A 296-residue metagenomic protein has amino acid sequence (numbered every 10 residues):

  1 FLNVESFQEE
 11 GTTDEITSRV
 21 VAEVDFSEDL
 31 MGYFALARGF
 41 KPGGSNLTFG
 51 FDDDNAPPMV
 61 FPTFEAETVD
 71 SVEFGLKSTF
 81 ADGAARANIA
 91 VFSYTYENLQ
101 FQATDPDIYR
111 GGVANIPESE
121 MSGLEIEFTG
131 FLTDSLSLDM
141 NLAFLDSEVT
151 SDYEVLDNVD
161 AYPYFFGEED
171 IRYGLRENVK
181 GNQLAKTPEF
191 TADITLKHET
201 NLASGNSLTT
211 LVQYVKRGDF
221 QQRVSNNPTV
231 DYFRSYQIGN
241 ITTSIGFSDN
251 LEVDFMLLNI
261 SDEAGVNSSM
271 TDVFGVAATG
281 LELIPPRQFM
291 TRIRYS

Functional and structural regions predicted by a protein language model:
F1-G11, G44-T63, F101-A114, T150-K180 (+2 more regions): Solvent-exposed loop segments that connect transmembrane elements
F1-Y94, E189, K197: Structural signature of Gram-negative outer-membrane beta-barrels, strongest in the C-terminal barrel of TonB-dependent
T12, V20-V24, F74-S78, I126-G130 (+6 more regions): Residues on the lipid-exposed face of transmembrane beta-strands in outer-membrane beta-barrel proteins
E15-R19, V69-E73, E120-E127, S135 (+3 more regions): Transmembrane beta-barrel architecture of outer-membrane proteins
D25-A37, T63-S137, A143, E148-Y153 (+1 more regions): Membrane-embedded beta-barrel scaffold of Gram-negative outer-membrane proteins
D29-G32, D82-A87, S135-L138, A203-L208 (+3 more regions): Repeated loop/turn-to-beta-strand initiation elements of outer-membrane beta-barrel proteins
S93-T95, A114-V224: Gram-negative outer-membrane beta-barrel transporters
V215-S225, S244-S296: C-terminal beta-signal and adjacent terminal beta-strands/loops of Gram-negative outer-membrane beta-barrel proteins
